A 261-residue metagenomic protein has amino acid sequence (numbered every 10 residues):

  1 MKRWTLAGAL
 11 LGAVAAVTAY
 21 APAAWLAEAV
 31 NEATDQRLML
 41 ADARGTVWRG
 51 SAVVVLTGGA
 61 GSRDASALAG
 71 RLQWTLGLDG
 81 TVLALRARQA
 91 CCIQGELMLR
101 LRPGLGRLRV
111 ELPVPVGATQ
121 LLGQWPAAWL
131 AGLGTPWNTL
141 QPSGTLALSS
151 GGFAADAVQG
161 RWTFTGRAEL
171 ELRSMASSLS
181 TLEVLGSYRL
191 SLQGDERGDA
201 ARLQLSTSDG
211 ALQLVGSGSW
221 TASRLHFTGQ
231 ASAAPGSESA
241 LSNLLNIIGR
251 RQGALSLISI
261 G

Functional and structural regions predicted by a protein language model:
K2-G8, A27-A33, S180-G261: Extended terminal
K2-P22: Hydrophobic membrane-insertion alpha-helices, especially the h-region of bacterial N-terminal signal peptides
A23-D42: Alpha-helical transmembrane signal-anchor/signal-peptide segments
L38-T139: N-terminal beta-strand/beta-hairpin edge segment
T81-Q89, L105-V114, W162-A168, A201-L205 (+1 more regions): Short, well-ordered strand-loop elements centered on a beta-strand within folded domains, enriched for acidic residues
G104-A155, S191-L203, S232-G261: Extended amphipathic, helix-rich lipid-handling scaffolds
P136, L140-S217: Solvent-exposed beta-strand/coil patches in large extracellular/periplasmic or lumenal scaffold regions
